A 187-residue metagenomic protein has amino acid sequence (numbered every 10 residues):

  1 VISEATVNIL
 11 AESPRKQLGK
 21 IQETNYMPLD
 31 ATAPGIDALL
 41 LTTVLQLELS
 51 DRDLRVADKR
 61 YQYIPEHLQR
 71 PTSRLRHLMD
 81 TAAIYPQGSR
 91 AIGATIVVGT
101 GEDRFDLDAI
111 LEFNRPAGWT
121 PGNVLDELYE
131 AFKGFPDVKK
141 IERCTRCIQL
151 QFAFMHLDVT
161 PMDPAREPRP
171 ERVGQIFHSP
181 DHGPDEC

Functional and structural regions predicted by a protein language model:
V1-R104, P116-N123, E127, C147-Q149: N-terminal regions immediately upstream of nucleotidyltransferase
L68, T72-L75, I92, V98 (+2 more regions): Conserved catalytic core of two-metal-ion nucleotidyltransferases
D108: Glycine- and aspartate-rich repeat motifs characteristic of hemolysin/RTX-like Ca2+-binding segments in secreted
L111-R115: Short beta-strand-to-loop capping motifs
